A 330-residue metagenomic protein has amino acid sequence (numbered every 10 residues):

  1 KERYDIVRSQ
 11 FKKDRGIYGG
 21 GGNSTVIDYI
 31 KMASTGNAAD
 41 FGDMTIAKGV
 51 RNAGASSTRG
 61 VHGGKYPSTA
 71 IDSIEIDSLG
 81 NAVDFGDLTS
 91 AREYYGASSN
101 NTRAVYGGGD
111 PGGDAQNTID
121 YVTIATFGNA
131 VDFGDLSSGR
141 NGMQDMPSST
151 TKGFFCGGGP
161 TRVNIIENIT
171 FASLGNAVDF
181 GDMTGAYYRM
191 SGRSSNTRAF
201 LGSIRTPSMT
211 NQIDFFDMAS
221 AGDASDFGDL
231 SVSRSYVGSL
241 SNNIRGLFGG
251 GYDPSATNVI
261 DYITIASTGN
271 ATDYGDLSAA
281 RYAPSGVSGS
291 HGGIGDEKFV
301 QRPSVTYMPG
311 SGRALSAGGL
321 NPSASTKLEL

Functional and structural regions predicted by a protein language model:
K1-L330: Polar, enzyme-active/binding microenvironments
